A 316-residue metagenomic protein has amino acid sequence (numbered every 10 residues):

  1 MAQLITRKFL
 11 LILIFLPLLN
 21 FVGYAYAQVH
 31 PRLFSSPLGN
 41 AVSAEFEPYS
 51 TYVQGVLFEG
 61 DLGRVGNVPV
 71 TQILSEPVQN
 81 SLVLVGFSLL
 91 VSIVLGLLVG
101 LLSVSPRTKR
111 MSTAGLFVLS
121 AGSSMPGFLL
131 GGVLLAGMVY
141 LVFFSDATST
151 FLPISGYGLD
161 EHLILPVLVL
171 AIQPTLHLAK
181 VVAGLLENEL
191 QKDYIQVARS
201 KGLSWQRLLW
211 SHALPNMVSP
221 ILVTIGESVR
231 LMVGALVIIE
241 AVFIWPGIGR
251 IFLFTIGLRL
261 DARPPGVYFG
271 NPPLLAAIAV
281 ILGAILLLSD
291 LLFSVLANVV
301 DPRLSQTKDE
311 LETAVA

Functional and structural regions predicted by a protein language model:
A2-L4, L16, N20-Y24, V78-M111 (+2 more regions): Alpha-helical transmembrane segments of integral membrane proteins, especially multi-pass inner/plasma-membrane
R7, L11: Canonical Rossmann dinucleotide-binding motif of NAD(H)/NADP(H)-dependent dehydrogenases/reductases, specifically
I12-Q54, F143-L159: Hydrophobic alpha-helical transmembrane segments of membrane transport/permease proteins and related membrane-embedded
F34, G39-L97: An internal, D/E-rich "acidic patch" concept
P77, S81, F117-S120, S124: Residue-level signal for discrete positions within transmembrane alpha-helices of multi-pass small-molecule
M111-F117: Membrane-interfacial entry segments at the cytosolic side of transmembrane helices
M138-V139: Small-residue-rich transmembrane alpha-helical segments that form helix-helix packing/gating elements in polytopic
